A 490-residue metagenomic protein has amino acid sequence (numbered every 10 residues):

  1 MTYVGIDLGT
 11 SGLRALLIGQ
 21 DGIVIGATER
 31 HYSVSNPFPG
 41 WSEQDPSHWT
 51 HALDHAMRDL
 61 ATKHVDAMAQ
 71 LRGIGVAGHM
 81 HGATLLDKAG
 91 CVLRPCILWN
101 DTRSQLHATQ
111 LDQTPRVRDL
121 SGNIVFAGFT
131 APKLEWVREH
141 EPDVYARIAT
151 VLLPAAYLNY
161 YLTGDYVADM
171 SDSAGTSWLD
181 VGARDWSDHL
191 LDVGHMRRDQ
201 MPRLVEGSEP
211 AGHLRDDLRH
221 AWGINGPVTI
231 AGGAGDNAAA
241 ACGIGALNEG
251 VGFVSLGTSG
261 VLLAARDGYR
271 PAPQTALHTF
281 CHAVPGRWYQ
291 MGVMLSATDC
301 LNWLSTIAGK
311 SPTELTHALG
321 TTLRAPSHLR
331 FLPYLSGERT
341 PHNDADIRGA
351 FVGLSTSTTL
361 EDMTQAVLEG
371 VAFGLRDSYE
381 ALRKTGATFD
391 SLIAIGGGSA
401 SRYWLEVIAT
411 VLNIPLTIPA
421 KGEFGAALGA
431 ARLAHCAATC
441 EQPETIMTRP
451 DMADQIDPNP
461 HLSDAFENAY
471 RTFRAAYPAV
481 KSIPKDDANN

Functional and structural regions predicted by a protein language model:
M1-P95, D119, R147, R219-H220 (+4 more regions): N-terminal glycine/serine-rich phosphate-binding loop of ATP-dependent small-molecule kinases, especially carbohydrate
V4-G5, T109-A127, E135-V167, S177-V193 (+2 more regions): Active-site core segments that coordinate phosphate-bearing ligands/cofactors across diverse enzyme families
G22, D45, I74, D101 (+3 more regions): Residue-level signal for inorganic ion chemistry
H64-W99, I124-G128, T150, A155 (+3 more regions): Short beta-strand-loop/turn "lid" adjacent to the catalytic site in phosphate-handling enzymes
A67-Q70, R197-Q200, T388: Short loop/turn motifs at secondary-structure junctions
